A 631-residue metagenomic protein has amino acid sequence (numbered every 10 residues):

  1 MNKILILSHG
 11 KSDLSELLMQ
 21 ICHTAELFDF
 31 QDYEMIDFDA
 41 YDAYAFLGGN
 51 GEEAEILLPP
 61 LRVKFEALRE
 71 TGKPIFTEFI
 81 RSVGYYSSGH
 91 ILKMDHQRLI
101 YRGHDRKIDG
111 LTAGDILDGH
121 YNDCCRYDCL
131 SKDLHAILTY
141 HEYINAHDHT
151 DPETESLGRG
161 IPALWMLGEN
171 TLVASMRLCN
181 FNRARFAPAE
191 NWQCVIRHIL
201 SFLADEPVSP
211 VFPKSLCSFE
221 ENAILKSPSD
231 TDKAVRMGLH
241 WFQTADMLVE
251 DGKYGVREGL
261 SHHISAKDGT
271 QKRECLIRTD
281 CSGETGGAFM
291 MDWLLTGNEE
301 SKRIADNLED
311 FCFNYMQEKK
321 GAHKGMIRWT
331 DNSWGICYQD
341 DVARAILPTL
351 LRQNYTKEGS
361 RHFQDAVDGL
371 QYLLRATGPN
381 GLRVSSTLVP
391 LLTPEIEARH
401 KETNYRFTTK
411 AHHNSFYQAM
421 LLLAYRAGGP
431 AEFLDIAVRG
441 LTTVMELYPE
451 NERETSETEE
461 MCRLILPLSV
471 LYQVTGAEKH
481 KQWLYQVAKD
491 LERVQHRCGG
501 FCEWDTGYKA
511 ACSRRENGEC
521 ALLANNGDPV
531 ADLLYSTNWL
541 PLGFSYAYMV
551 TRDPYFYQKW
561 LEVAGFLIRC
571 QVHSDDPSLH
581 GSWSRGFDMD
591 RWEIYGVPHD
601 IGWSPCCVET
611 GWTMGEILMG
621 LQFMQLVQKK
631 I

Functional and structural regions predicted by a protein language model:
K3-Y85: Helical hinge/lid and interdomain linker segments adjacent to catalytic or ligand-binding clefts that mediate domain
A67, N191-H198, S215-C217, A223-A245 (+6 more regions): Extended, well-ordered alpha-helical scaffold segments
F76-H149: An acidic, glycine-rich "communication" segment
A146-R236: Extracellular ligand-binding/catalytic regions of CAZymes and related secreted enzymes and adhesion modules
F202-D280, E299-W329, Q364-E395, Q495-G499 (+4 more regions): Low-complexity, Ser/Thr/Pro/Gly-enriched N-terminal "stalk/linker" regions
C217-P228, G283-E299, R344-R361, S415-A431 (+5 more regions): Well-ordered alpha-helical scaffold segments within catalytic/enzyme domains
S265-S282, I327-A345, R352, I396-N414 (+3 more regions): Solvent-exposed loop and edge beta-strand segments that line ligand/cofactor-binding and catalytic clefts
F501-Y508, Y557-I631: CBM-like carbohydrate-recognition segments
